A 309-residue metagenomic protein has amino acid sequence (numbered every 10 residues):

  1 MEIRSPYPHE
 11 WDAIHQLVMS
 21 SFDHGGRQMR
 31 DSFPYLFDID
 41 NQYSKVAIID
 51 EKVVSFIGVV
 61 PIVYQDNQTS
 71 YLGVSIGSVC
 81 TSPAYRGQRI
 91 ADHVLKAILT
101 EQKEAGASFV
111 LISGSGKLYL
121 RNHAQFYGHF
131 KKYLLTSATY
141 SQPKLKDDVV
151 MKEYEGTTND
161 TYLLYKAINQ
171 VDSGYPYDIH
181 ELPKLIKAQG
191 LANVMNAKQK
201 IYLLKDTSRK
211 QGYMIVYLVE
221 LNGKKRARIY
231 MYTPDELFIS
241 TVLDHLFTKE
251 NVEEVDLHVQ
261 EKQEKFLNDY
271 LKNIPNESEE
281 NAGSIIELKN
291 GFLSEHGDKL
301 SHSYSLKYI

Functional and structural regions predicted by a protein language model:
M1-P61, Q68-S75, Q142-P183, A227 (+1 more regions): Short amphipathic alpha-helix that is part of the acyltransferase structural core
Q28-Y35, Y165-L203, K262-I309: N-terminal charged segments
S70-P83, K224-P234: Conserved acetyl-CoA binding element of GNAT-fold acetyltransferases
I76, F109-S113, L257: Conserved hydrophobic beta-strand within the GNAT/NAT acetyltransferase core sheet that lines the active-site cleft
T81, G87-T100, I112, E236-T248: Conserved acetyl-CoA-binding loop-helix of GNAT-fold acetyltransferases
K117, A124-P143, E220, I229-E236 (+1 more regions): Active-site/acyl-donor-binding loops of N-acyltransferases
F130-Y230: Amide-forming acyltransferase catalytic core, primarily the GNAT-like/NAT-type and related acyltransferase folds
